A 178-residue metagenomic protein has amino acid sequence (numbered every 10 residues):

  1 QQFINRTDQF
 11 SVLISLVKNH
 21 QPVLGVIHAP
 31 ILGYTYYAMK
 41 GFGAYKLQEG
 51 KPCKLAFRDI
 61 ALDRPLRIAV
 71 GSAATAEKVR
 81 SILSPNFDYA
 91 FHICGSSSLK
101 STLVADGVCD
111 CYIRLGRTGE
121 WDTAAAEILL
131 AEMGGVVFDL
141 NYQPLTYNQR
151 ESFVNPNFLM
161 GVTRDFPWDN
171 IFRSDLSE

Functional and structural regions predicted by a protein language model:
Q1-S11: Glycine/serine-rich anion-binding loops at beta->alpha junctions that coordinate negatively charged ligand groups
L13-T102, E151-E178: Acidic beta-strand-loop-alpha-helix segment within the catalytic core of divalent metal-dependent phosphate-processing
S72, G116-T118, L140-Q143: Short secondary-structure boundary segments
T102-G107, A124-E132: Hydrophobic residues within well-ordered alpha-helices
D110-R114, V137-D139: Paired acidic/hydrophobic, glycine-rich loop segments that form the ligand-binding mouth/hinge of periplasmic-binding
W121: Acidic donor-binding loop at a coil-to-helix junction in glycosyltransferase catalytic cores that engages
G135-R150: Acidic, metal-binding active-site segment of PIN/NYN-like and related structure-specific nucleases
